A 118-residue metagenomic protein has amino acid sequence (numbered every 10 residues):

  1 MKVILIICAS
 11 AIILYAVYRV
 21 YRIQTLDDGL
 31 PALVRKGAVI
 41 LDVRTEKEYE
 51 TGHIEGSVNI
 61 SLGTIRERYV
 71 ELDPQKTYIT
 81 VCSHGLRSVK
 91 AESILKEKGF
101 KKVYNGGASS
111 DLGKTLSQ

Functional and structural regions predicted by a protein language model:
K2-G29, K36-A38, E46-K76, L86-Q118: Rhodanese-like catalytic fold shared by cysteine-dependent sulfurtransferases and DSP/PTP-type phosphatases
V81: Short, surface-exposed ligand- or partner-binding patches at beta-edge/loop junctions that are enriched in aromatics
